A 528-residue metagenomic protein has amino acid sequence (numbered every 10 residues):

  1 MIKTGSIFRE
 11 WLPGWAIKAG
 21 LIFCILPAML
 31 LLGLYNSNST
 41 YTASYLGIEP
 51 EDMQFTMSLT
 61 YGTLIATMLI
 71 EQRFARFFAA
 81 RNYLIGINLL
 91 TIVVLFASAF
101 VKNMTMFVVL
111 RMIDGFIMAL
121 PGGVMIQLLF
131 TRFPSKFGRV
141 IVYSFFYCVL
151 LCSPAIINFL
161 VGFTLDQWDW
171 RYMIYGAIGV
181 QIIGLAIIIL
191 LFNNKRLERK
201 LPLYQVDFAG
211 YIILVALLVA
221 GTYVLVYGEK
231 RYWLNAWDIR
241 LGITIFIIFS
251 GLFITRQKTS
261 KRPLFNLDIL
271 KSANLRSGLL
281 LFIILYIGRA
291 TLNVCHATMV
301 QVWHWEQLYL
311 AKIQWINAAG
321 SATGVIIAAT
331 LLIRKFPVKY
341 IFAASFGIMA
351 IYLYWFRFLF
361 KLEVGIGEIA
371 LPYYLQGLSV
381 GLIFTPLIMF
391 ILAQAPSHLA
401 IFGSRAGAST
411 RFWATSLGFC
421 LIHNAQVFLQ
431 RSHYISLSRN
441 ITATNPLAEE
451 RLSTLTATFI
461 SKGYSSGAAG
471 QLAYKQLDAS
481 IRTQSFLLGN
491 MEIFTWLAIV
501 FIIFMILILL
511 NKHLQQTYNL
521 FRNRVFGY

Functional and structural regions predicted by a protein language model:
I2-E10, Y464-Y528: Transmembrane-helix exit segments and adjacent C-terminal regions of multi-pass membrane proteins
L12-E71, M106, P121-G122, L292-A297: Extracytoplasmic
G14-L31, Y35-S37, L264-Q430: 12-transmembrane solute porter fold
T42-G47, F74-A75, L160-D169, L225 (+4 more regions): Interfacial helix-cap and linker-helix signal at transmembrane-aqueous boundaries of multi-pass secondary transporters
M57-R73, G122-Q127, W315-A328: Central cavity-lining transmembrane alpha-helices of secondary-active solute carriers, predominantly the Major
I70-A209: Helix-loop-helix hairpins in multi-pass membrane proteins, especially solute transporters
V94-A99, D114, I188, W355-E363 (+2 more regions): MFS-fold secondary transporters
D166-L280: Hydrophobic transmembrane-helix bundles of small-molecule transporters
